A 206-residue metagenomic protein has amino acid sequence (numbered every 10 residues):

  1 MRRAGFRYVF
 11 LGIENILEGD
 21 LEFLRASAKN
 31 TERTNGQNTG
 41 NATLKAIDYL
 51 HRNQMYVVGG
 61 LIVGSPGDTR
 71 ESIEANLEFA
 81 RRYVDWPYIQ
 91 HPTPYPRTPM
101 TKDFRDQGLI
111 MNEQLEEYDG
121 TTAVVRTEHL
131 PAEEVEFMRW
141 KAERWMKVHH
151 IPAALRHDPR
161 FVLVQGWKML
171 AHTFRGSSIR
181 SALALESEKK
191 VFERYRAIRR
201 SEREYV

Functional and structural regions predicted by a protein language model:
M1, S27-K29, N76-E78, F104-G108: Short, hinge-like loop/turn segments at secondary-structure boundaries
R2-G19, R33-M100, K141-Q165: Conserved C-terminal portion of the radical SAM core fold that forms the substrate/S-adenosylmethionine-binding
F6, A26-K29, M55, L109: Helix N-cap/coil-helix junction residues
G19, L24, D103: Residues that scaffold the ATP/ADP-binding catalytic core of kinase and kinase-like folds
L24-G36: Short glycine-enriched, charge-decorated loop/helix-capping segments at active-site entrances that position
S27, S65, S72, A80 (+3 more regions): Generic serine detector
K102-F104, G108, E113-V206: Radical SAM enzyme core and accessory elements
